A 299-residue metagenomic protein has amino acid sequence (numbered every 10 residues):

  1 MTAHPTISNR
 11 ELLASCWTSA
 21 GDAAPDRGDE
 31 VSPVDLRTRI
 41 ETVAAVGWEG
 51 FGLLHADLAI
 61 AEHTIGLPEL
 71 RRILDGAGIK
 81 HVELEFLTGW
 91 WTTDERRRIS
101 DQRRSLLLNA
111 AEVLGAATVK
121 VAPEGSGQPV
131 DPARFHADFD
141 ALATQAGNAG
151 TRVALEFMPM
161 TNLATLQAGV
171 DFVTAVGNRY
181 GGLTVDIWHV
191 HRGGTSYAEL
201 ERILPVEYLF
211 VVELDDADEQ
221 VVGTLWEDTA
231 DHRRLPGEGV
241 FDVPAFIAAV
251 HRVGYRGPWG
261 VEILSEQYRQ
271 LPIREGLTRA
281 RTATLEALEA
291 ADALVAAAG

Functional and structural regions predicted by a protein language model:
M1-E112, N178, G182, E207-L209 (+1 more regions): N-terminal pre-domain/capping segments
N9-E11, D26, G50-F51, A141-V240 (+2 more regions): Acidic/histidine-rich catalytic cores of soluble enzymes
A14-T18, L53-D57, E83-T88, V121-P123 (+4 more regions): A cross-domain feature marking catalytic cores of carbohydrate-active enzymes and several ubiquitous metabolic/repair
V31-S32, L53-G66, G89-I99, G125-A133 (+4 more regions): Acidic-and-aromatic substrate-binding clefts and catalytic sites of carbohydrate-active enzymes
P68-F86, H136-G150, A175-N178, F241-A248: Alpha-helix-loop-beta-strand connector modules within alpha/beta enzyme cores
R96-T118, A133-G147: An active-site-proximal structural segment forming one wall of the substrate-binding cleft that immediately precedes
A111-V130, A149, A154-M158: Active-site groove signature of glycoside hydrolases
G260-G276: A short, acidic, flexible beta-alpha connecting loop/helix-capping segment that sits on the rim of active
